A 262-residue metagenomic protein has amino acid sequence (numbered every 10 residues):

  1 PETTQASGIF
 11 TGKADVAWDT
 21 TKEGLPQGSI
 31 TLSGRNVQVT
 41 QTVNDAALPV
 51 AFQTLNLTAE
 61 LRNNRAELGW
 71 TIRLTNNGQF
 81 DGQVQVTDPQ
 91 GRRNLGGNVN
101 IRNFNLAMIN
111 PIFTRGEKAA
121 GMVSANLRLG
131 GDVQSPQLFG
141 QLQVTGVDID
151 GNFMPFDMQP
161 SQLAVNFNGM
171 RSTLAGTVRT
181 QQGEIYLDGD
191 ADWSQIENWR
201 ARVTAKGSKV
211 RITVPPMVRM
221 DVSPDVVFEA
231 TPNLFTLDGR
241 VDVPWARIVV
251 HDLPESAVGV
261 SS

Functional and structural regions predicted by a protein language model:
P1-E67, R73, G82-T173, R179 (+1 more regions): Membrane-proximal interfacial segments on either side of biological membranes
